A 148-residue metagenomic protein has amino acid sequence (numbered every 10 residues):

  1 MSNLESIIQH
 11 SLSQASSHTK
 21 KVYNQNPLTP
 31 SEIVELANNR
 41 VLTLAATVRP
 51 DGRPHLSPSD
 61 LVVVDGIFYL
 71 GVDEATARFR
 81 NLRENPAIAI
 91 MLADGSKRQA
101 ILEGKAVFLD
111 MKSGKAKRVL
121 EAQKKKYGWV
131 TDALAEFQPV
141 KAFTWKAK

Functional and structural regions predicted by a protein language model:
M1-L28, G95-K148: Charged, gly/pro-rich active-site loop segments
S16-R49: Short, conserved active-site entrance elements at the starts or edges of catalytic domains
T29-E32, L56-S57, A75-A77, A122: A generic local structural motif
L36-A37, L82, Q123, F137: A generic structural signal for nonpolar/aromatic side chains embedded in well-ordered alpha-helices
R40-D73, R80, I88-L92, I101-L102: Short beta-strand segments
D60-V62, R83, E136-Q138: Well-ordered beta-strand positions
E74-A75, S96: A generic "binding-loop/recognition-motif" signal
